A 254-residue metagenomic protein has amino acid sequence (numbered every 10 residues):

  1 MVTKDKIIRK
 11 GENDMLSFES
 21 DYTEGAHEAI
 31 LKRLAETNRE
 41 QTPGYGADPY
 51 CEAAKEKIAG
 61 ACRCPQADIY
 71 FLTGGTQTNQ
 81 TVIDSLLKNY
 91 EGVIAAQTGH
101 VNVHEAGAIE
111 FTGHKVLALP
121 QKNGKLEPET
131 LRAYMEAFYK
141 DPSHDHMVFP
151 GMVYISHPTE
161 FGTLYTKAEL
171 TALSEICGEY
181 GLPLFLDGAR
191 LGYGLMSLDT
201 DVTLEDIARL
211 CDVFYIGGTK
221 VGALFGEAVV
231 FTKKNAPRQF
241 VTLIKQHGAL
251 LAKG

Functional and structural regions predicted by a protein language model:
T3-D14: Short, Lys/Arg-enriched N-terminal segments with co-localized hydrophobic residues within the first ~10-30 amino acids
D5, Y165-S197: Catalytic PLP-binding core of fold-type I/II PLP enzymes
H27-G75, Q97-N102, A108: Conserved N-terminal alpha-helix of the aminotransferase class I/II PLP-enzyme fold
Q66-L87, L117-G124: Conserved core of the PLP fold type I
S85-V103, R132: Conserved PLP-anchoring active-site segment centered on the Schiff-base-forming lysine
G113-G151, I155-E160, Y165-A172: PLP-dependent aminotransferase-class I/II
K122, F149, S156, L164 (+1 more regions): Active-site C-terminal subdomain of aminotransferase-like
